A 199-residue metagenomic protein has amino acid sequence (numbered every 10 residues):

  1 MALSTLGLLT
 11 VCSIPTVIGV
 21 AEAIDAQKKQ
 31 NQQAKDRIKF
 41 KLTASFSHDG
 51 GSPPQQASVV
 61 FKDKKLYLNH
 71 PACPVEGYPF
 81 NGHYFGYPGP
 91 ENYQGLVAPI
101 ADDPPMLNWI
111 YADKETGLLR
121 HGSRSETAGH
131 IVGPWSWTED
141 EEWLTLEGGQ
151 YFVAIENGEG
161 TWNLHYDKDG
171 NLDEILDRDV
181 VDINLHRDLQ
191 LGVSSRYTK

Functional and structural regions predicted by a protein language model:
A2-M106: N-terminal targeting and processing segments
A2-S45, A57-S58, G122-K199: Extracellular glycan/ECM-engagement signal in secreted proteins
S52, S58-V60, Y111-D113, T145-L146: Conserved beta-strand element within WD40/beta-propeller blades
Q56, K65, Y93-G95, L107-W109 (+4 more regions): Beta-strand-rich binding-surface signature of beta-sandwich/beta-barrel folds used to engage anionic ligands
K62, D113, I155-N157: Short beta-strand micro-motifs enriched in acidic
Y87-L107, Y111, G160, N184-G192 (+1 more regions): A structure-centric feature marking long, well-folded core domains of fungal metabolic enzymes and membrane transporters
P104-A128: A low-complexity, Ser/Thr/Gly/Pro-enriched, surface-exposed linker/loop concept that marks segments flanking
